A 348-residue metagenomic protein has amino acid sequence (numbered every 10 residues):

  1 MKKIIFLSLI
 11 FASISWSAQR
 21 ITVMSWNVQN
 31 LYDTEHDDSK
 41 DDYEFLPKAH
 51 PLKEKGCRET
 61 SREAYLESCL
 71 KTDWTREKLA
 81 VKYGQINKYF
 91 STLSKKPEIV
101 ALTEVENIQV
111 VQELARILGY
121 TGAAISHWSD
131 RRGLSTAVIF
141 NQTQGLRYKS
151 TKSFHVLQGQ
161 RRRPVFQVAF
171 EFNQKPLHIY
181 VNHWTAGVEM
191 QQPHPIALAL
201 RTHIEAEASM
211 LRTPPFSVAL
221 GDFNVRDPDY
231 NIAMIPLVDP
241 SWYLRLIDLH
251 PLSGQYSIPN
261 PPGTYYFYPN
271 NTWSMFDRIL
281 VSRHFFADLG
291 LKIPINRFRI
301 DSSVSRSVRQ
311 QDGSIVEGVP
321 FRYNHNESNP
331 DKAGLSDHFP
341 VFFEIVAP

Functional and structural regions predicted by a protein language model:
I4-A12: Sec-dependent N-terminal signal peptides
W16-I117, W128-R131, S314-V319, S328-D331 (+1 more regions): N-terminal, active-site-proximal structural segment of metallo-dependent hydrolase catalytic domains
T22, A206-V218, V225-P348: Metal-dependent phosphoester-hydrolase catalytic domains
V23-V28, C69-L79, Y89-V111, I179 (+4 more regions): Active-site beta-strand/loop signature of hydrolases that rely on acidic residues for catalysis
Y32-E35, Q109-Q112, R132-S135, V188-Q191 (+2 more regions): Extracytoplasmic/secreted cell-surface and envelope-processing proteins
D37, F172-T202: Metal-dependent phosphoester/phosphodiester hydrolase catalytic core
L70, Q144-K149, F285-L289: Short helix-loop capping/hinge motifs at secondary-structure junctions, enriched in acidic/polar residues
I99-L177, W184: Structured beta-strand-rich core segments of catalytic domains in phosphoester-bond hydrolases
